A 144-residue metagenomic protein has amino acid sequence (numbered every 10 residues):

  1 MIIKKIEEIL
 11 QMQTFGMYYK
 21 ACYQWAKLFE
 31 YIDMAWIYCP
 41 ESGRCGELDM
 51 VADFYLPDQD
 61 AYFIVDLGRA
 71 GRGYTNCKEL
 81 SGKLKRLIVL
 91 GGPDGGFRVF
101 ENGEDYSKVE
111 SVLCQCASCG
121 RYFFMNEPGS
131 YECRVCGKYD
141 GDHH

Functional and structural regions predicted by a protein language model:
M1-P40: Acidic-basic catalytic patches of nuclease active cores, encompassing PD-(D/E)XK and other metal-cofactor nuclease
K5-G16, Y55-N76: Short beta-strand-loop-alpha-helix junction that forms the active-site gateway of nucleic-acid-processing nucleases
Y31, L48-F63, K78-K83: Active-site beta-strand-loop-beta-strand hairpin of nuclease catalytic cores that positions key catalytic residues
P40-D49, R69-R72: Acidic-and-aromatic substrate-binding clefts and catalytic sites of carbohydrate-active enzymes
L67-S118: Catalytic cores of nucleic-acid endonucleases
C116-R121, R134-K138: Short, cysteine/histidine-rich loop/knuckle motifs that typically chelate Zn2+
P128-H143: Cysteine-rich micro-motifs
